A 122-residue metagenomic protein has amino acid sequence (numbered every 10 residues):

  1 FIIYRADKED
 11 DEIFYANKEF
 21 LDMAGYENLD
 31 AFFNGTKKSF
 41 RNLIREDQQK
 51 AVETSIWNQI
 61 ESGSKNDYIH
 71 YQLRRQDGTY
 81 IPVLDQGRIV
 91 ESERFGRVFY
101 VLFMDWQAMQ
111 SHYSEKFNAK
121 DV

Functional and structural regions predicted by a protein language model:
F1-R5, V122: Short hydrophobic secondary-structure edge segments in sensory/regulatory modules of signaling proteins
I2, I69-L73, G87: A short beta-strand signature of PAS-family and PAS-like sensory folds
A6-D7, Q72-G78, E91: PAS-family sensory domains
D10-F14, Y80: Conserved hydrophobic beta-strand signature of PAS-family and PAS-like sensory domains
F14, L21-N42, Q49-K50, T54: PAS and related sensory helical modules
R41-H70: Terminal output helix/cap of sensory domains in signal transduction proteins
D85-H112: Short loop/turn elements at sensory-signaling interfaces that couple input to output
Q110-V122: Sensory-domain boundary/capping and coupling elements
